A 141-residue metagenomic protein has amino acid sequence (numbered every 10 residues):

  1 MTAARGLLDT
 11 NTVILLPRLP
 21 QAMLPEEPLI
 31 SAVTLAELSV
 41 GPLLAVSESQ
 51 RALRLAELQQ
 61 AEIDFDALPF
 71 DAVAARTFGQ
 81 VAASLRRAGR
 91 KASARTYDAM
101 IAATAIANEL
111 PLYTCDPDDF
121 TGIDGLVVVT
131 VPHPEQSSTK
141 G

Functional and structural regions predicted by a protein language model:
M1, A102, N108-G141: Acidic, PIN/NYN-like endoribonuclease modules and their adjacent C-terminal/linker elements
M1-Q59, E135-K140: Short, well-structured N-terminal submotif of metal-dependent ribonuclease cores
D9-T10, L38, F78, A105 (+1 more regions): Generic structural signal for small/hydrophobic residues in well-ordered secondary structure, especially within
T12-V13, A74, D118-D119: Alpha-helix capping/helix-boundary segments
L15-P17, G41, F78-V81, I123 (+1 more regions): Residues that scaffold the ATP/ADP-binding catalytic core of kinase and kinase-like folds
V46-S49, L85-R86, T130-P132: Short, hinge-like loop/turn segments at secondary-structure boundaries
D64-Y113: Active-site neighborhoods of divalent-metal-dependent phosphate/nucleic-acid chemistry enzymes
